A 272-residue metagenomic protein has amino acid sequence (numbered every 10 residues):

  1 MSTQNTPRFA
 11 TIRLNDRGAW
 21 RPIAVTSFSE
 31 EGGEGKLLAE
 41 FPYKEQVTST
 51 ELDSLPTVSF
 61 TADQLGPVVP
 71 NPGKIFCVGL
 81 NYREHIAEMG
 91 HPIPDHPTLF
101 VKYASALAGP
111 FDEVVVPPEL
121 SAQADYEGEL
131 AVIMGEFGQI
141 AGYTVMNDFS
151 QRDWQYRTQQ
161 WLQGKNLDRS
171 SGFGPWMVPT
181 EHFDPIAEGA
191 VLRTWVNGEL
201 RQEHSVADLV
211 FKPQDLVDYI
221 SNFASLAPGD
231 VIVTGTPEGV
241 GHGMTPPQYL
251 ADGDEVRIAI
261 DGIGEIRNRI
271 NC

Functional and structural regions predicted by a protein language model:
M1-P97, R257: N-terminal non-catalytic cap/leader segment that marks the start of a structured domain
S2-P7, V68, H85, V115 (+1 more regions): Catalytic-pocket segment enriched in acidic/His residues
I93-P110, A124-Y126, A251-G262: Structural signature of FAD isoalloxazine-binding scaffolds in flavoprotein oxidoreductases
S105, G135-G138, F149, T180-F183 (+1 more regions): Short loop segments at secondary-structure junctions
P110-A131: A structural-propensity feature for long, helix-poor, extended segments
E127-E129, I133-G135, I140-F149: RNA pseudouridine synthases
